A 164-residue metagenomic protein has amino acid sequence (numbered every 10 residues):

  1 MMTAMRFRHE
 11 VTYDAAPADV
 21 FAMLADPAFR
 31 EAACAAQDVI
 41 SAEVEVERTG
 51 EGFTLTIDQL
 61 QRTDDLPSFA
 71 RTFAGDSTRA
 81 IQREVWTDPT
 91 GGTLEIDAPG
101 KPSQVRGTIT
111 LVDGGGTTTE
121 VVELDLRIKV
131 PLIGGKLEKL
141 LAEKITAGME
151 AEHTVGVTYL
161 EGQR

Functional and structural regions predicted by a protein language model:
M2-T63: Hydrophobic ligand-binding cavity/cleft-lining segments
A4, F69, D113, G162-R164: Extended beta-strand/beta-hairpin segments
H9-V11, A42-E45, R79-W86, R106-D113: Hydrophobic/aromatic beta-strand elements that line small-molecule binding cavities or substrate pockets in beta-rich
V20-L24, V122, G156: Hydrophobic pocket/interface hotspot
Q37-D38, F73-A80, K101-T108: Amphipathic hydrophobic-ligand
E43-E95: Glycine-rich portal/gate segments that line the openings of hydrophobic small-molecule binding cavities
L55-T56, V85, T93-E143: Beta-strand/loop substructures that line and gate deep hydrophobic ligand-binding cavities in soluble
S77-R83, T87, G134-R164: A conserved amphipathic terminal alpha-helix motif
